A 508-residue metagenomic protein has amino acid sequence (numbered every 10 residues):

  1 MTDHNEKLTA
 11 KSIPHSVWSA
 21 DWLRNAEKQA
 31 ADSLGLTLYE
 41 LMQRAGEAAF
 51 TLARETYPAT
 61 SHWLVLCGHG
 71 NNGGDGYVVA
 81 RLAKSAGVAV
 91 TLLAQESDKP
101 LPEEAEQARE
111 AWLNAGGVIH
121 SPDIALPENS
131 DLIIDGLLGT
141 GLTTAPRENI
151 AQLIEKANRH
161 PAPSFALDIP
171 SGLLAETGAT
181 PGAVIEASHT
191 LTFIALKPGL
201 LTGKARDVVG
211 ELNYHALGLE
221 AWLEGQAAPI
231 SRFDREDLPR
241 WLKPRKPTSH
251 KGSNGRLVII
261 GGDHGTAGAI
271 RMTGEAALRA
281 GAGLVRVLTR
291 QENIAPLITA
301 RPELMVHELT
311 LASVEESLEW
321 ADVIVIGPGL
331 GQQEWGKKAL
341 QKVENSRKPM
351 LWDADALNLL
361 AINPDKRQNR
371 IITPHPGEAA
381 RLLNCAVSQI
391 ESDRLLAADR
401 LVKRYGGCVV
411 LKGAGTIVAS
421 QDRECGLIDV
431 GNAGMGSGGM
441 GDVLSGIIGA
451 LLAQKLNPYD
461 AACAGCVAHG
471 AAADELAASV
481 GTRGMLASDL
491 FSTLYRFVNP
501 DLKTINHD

Functional and structural regions predicted by a protein language model:
T2-A94, P102, H189, L200-W352 (+3 more regions): Small-residue (G/A/S/T)-rich helix-start motifs and N-terminal tracts that mark the onset
E27, D135, A166-D168, L351-A354: Conserved acidic functional residues
V78-R159, A295-L309, E315-E316, W320: N-terminal small/polar loop signature for handling phosphorylated ligands or for N-terminal nucleophile
E103, S171-I185, L357-R367: Glycine-rich, charge-decorated loop segments at or immediately adjacent to ligand/cofactor-binding or catalytic sites
R109-N114, A183-V184, K204-D207, L401: Short, conserved catalytic or adaptor-binding loops enriched in Gly and charged residues
S130-L132, L137-A228: Internal gly/pro-rich beta-alpha loop/helix module that stabilizes soluble enzyme cofactors or their anionic handles
